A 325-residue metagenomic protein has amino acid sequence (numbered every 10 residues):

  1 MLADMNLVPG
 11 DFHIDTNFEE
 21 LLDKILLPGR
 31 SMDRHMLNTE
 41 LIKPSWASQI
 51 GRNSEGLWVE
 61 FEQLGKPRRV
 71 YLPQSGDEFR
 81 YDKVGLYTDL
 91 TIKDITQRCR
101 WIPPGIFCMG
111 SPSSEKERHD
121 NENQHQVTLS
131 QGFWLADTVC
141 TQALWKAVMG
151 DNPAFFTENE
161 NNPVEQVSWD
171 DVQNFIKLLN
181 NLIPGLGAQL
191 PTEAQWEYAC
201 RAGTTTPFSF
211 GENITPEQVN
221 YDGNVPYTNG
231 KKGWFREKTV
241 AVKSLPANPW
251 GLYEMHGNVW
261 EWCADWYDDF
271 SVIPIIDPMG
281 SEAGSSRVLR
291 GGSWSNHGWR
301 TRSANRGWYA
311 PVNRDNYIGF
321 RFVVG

Functional and structural regions predicted by a protein language model:
M1-D33: Cross-kingdom TIR/SEFIR domain
L2-D4, E122-Q124, S130-G132, N159-N161 (+1 more regions): Short, solvent-exposed beta-strand edge segments and adjacent coil->beta transition regions
D15, E19, A143, D170-Q173 (+1 more regions): Residues in well-ordered alpha-helical elements
D15, P311-G319: Short glycine/proline-enriched turn or capping motifs at secondary-structure junctions
H35-M149, W169-D170, N174, L179-N181 (+3 more regions): Short, compositionally biased
C108, P112-K116, T157-E158, P163-G307 (+1 more regions): Functional-site microenvironments in short loops/helix caps that host divalent-cation chemistry
Q124-Q126, W250, P311: Short, surface-exposed beta-strand/loop micro-motifs that present aromatic residues
W308-Y309, G325: Secondary-structure transition motif
